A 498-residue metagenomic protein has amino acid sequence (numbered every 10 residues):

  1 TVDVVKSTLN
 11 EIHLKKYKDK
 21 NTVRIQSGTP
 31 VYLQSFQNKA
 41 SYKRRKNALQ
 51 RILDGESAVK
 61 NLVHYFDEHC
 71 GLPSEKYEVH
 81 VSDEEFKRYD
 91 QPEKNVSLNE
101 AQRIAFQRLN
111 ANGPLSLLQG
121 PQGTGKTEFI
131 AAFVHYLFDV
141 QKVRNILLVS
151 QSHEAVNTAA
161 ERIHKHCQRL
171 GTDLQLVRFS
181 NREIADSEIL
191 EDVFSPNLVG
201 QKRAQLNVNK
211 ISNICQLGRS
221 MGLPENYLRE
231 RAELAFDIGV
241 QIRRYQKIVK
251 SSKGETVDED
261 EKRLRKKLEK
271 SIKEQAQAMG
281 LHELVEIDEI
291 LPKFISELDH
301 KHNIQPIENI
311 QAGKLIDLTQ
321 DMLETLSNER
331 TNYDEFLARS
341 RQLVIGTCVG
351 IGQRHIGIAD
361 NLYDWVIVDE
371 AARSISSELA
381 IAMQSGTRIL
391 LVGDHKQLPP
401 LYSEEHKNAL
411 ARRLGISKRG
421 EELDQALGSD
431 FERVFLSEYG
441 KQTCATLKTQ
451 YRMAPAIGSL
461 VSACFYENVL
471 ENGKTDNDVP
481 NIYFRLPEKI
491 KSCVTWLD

Functional and structural regions predicted by a protein language model:
T1-R103, S187-P224: Pre-ATPase regulatory/linker segments immediately N-terminal to the P-loop/RecA-like helicase/translocase core
N10-Y42, I130, Y136-L137, R144-V156 (+6 more regions): Conserved ATP-binding/catalytic motifs of P-loop helicase motor domains
V23-Q26, Y65, E85-D90, H135 (+3 more regions): Conserved P-loop NTPase motor core of helicases/translocases
K94-P114, F129, G346-T347: N-terminal pre-P-loop "Q-motif" helix
A101, N112-L118, V143-R144, Q342: Pre-Walker A (Motif I) flank of P-loop NTPase domains
Q102, Q122, S152, D394 (+1 more regions): Short, conserved phosphate/pyrophosphate- and ester-handling motifs at nucleotide-, phospho-/glycolipid
G113-F133: Walker A/P-loop
V349-V368, A372-D498: Conserved helicase motor core of SF1/SF2 NTP-dependent helicases
